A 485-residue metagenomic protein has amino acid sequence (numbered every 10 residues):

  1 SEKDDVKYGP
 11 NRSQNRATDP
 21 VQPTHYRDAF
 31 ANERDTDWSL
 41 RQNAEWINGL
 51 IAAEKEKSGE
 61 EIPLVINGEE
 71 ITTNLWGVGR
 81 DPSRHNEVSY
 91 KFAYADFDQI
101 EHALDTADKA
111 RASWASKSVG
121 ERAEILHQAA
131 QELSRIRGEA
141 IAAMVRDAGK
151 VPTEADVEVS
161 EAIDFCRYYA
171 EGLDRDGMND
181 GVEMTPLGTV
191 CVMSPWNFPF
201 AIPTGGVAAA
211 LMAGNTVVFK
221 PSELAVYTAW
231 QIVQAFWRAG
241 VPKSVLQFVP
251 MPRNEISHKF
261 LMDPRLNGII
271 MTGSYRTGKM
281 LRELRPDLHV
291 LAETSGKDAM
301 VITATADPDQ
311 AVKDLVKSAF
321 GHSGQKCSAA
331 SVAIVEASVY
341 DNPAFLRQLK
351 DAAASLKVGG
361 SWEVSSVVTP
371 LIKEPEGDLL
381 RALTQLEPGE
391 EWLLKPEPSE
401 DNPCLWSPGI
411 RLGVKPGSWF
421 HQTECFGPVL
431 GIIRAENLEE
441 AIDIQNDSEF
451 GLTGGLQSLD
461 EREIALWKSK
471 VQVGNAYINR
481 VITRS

Functional and structural regions predicted by a protein language model:
S1-G49, Y90, T153, V157-R175 (+11 more regions): C-terminal segments
S1-K3, K7, P82-H102, K109-L126 (+10 more regions): Conserved C-terminal structural/oligomerization subdomain of aldehyde/semialdehyde dehydrogenase
S1-R146, Y168, I432-E436: Short, structured beta/alpha segment
N86, A107, R122, M144 (+8 more regions): Residue-level signal for inorganic ion chemistry
R111, A115, A130-R137, I141 (+14 more regions): Structural signal for hydrophobic packing residues in well-ordered secondary-structure cores of soluble enzyme domains
V145, G149-P152, E171-K313, A435: Rossmann-like NAD(P) dinucleotide-binding subdomain of oxidoreductase/dehydrogenase enzymes
C166, A229-I232, F260, L281 (+3 more regions): Hydrophobic packing residues within well-ordered alpha-helices of enzyme cores
R238-G240, D263-P264, G268, Y275-K415 (+3 more regions): ALDH superfamily catalytic-core signature
